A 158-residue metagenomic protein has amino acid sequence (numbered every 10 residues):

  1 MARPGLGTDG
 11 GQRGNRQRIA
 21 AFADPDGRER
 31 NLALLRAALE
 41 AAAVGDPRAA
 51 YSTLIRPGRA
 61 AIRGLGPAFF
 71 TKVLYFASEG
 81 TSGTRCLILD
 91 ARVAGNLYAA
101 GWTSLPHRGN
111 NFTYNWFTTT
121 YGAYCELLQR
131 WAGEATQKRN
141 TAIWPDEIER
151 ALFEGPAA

Functional and structural regions predicted by a protein language model:
M1-P4, L32-E40, R85, A100 (+2 more regions): Generic hydrophobic, helix-prone segments enriched in Leu/Val/Ile
A2-I62: Helix-hairpin-helix/helix-loop-helix acidic hairpins
L6-R13, F76-E79, A99: Amphipathic alpha-helical interaction surfaces
T53-R56, F76, N111: A near-ubiquitous, low-amplitude feature marking generic local secondary-structure context
T71, S78-A158: C-terminal accessory module of base-excision DNA glycosylases/AP lyases that mediates lesion recognition and DNA
